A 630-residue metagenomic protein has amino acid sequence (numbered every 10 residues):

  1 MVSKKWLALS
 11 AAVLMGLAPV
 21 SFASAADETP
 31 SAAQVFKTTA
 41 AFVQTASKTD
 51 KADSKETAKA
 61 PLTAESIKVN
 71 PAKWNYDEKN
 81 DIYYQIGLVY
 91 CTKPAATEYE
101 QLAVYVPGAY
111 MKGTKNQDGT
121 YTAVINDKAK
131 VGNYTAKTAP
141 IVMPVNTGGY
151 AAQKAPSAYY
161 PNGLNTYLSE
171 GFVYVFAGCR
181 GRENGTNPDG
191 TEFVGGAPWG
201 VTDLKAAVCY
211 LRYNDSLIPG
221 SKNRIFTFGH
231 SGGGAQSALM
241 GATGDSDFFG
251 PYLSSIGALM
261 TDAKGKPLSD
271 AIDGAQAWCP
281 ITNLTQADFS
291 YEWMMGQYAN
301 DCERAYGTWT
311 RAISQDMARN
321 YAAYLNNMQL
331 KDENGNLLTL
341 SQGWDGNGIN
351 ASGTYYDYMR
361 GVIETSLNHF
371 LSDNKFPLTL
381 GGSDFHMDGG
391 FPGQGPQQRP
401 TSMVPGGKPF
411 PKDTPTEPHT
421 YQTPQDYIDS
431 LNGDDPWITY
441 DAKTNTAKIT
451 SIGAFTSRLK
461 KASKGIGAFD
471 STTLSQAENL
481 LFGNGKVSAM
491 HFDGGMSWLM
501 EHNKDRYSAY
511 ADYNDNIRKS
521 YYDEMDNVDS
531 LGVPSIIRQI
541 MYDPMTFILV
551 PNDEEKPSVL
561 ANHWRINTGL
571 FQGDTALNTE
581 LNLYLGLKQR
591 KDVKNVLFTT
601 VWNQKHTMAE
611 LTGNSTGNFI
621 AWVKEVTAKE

Functional and structural regions predicted by a protein language model:
G16-S24: C-terminal segment of classical bacterial N-terminal signal peptides
D27-T138: Catalytic-loop region of hydrolases
A109-T166, Q572-N582: Short, surface-exposed "cap/lid" segments of acyl-processing enzymes
P144-T202, G241-T243, N603-H606, N614: Cap/lid segment of the alpha/beta-hydrolase catalytic domain
Y160-N162, L168-S169, Y291-G348, R399 (+2 more regions): Active-site-adjacent alpha-helix of alpha/beta-hydrolase-fold enzymes
D189, T379-K629: C-terminal subdomain of alpha/beta-hydrolase-fold enzymes, centered on the catalytic histidine and its supporting
F193-L217, G617-A621: Alpha/beta-hydrolase active-site loop
Y213-G296, D388-G390, G395-P400, V404-P409: Primarily recognizes the serine-hydrolase "nucleophile elbow" in alpha/beta-hydrolase and SGNH/GDSL folds
